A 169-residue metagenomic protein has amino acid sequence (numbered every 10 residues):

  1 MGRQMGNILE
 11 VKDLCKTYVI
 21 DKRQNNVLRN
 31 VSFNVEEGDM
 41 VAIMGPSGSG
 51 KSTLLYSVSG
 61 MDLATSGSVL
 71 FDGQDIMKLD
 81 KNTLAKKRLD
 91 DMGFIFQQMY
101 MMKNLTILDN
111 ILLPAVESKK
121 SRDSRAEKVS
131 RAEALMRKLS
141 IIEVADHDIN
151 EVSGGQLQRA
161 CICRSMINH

Functional and structural regions predicted by a protein language model:
M44-P46: The feature captures the beta-strand-to-loop junction immediately N-terminal to the Walker
S59: Helix-to-loop junction immediately C-terminal to a conserved catalytic motif
G67-D75: Conserved ABC transporter NBD signature motif
Q74-D75, R125-E143: Conserved ABC ATPase "signature" region
I76-G93: ABC ATPase NBD coupling module
L105-P114: Short coil-to-helix segment of the ABC ATPase nucleotide-binding domain corresponding to the Q-loop/switch region
D148-V152, Q156-L157: Conserved ABC ATPase signature
I167-H169: A short, proline-enriched helix->beta-strand linker immediately N-terminal to the Walker B motif in ABC-type P-loop
